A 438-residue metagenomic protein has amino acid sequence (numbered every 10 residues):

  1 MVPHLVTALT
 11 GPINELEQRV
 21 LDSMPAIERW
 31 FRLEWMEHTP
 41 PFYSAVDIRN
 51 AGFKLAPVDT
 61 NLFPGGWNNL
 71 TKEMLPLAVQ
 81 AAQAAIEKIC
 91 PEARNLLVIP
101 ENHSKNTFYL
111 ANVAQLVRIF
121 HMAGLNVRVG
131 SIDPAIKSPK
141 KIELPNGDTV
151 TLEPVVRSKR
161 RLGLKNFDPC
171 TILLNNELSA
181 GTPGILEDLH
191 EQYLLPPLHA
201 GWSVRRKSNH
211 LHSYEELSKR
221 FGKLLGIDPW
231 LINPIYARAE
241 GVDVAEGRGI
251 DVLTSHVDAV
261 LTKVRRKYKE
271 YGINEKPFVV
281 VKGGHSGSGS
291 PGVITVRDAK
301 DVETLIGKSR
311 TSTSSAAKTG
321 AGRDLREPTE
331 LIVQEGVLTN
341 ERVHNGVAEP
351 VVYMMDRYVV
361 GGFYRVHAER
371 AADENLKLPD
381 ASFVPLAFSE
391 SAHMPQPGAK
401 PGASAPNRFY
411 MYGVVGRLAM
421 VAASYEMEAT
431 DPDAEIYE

Functional and structural regions predicted by a protein language model:
M1-E28, H38, S44-A45, A51 (+10 more regions): Low-complexity, highly charged intrinsically disordered N-terminal segments that act as targeting/localization
V2-L9, W35, F63-L97, H367-E438: C-terminal active-site "lid" helix and adjoining low-complexity regulatory extension at the edge of ATP-using catalytic
A26-M36, T329-V337: Short Pro/Gly-enriched beta-strand edge/turn motifs at strand-loop
H38-P64, K282, G336, A348-R357 (+2 more regions): Conserved metal-phosphate-binding beta-hairpin within the catalytic cores of diverse ATP-dependent phosphoryl-transfer
D47-G52, L62-P64, N102, P154-V156 (+6 more regions): Short, flexible loop/turn elements at secondary-structure junctions
R49, K54, A259-R266, Y271-F278 (+2 more regions): Phosphate-binding site of ATP-dependent enzymes
S104-K276: Conserved N-proximal alpha/beta basic substrate-recognition cap immediately N-terminal to, or forming the N-lobe
Y236-V252, V279-G307: Glycine-rich phosphate-binding loop of ATP-grasp-fold ATP-dependent ligases
